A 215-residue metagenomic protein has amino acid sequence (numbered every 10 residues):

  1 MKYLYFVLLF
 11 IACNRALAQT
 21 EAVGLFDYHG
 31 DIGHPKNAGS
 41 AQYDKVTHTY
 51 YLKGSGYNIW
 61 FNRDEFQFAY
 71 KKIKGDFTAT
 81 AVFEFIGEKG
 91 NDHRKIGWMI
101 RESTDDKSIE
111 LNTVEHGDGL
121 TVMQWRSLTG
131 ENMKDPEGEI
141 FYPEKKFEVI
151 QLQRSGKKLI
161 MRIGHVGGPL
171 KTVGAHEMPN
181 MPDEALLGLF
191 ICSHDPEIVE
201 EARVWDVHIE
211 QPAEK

Functional and structural regions predicted by a protein language model:
M1-T20: Bacterial Sec-dependent N-terminal signal peptides
Q19-K215: Extracellular glycan-recognition regions
